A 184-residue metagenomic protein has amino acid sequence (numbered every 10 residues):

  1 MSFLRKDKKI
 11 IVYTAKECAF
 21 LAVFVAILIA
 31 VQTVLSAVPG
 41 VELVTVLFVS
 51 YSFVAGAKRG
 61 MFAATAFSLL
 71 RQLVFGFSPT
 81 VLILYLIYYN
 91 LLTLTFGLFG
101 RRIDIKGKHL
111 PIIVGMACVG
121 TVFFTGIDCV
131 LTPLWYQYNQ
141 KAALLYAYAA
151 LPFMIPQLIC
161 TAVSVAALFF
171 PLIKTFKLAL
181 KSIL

Functional and structural regions predicted by a protein language model:
S2-I10, K16-V25, A63, L84-P133: Short helix-perturbing small/polar motifs within transmembrane alpha-helices
S2-V54, K58-F62: Hydrophobic transmembrane alpha-helices
L21-V25, I29, G60, A64 (+9 more regions): Small-residue faces within membrane-embedded alpha-helices
L28-L43, T65-G100: Interfacial aromatic-anchored transmembrane helix boundaries in multi-pass membrane proteins
E42, S78-P79, I83, K106-L184: Membrane-embedded alpha-helical hairpins and interfacial helices in multi-pass inner-membrane proteins
V54-K58, T95-D104, F170-K177: Structural signal for the C-terminal ends of transmembrane alpha-helices and the immediately following loop
